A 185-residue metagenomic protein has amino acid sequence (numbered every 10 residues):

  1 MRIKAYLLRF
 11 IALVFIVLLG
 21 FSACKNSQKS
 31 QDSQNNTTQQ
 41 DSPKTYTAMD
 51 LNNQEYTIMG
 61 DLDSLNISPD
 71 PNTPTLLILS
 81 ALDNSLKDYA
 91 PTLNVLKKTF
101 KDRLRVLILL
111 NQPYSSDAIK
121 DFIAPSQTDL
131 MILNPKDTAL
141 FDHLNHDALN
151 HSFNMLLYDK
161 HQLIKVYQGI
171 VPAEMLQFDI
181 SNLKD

Functional and structural regions predicted by a protein language model:
R2-I11: Bacterial N-terminal signal peptides that target proteins for export
G20-A23: C-terminal motif of bacterial Sec signal peptides marking the signal peptidase cleavage site
K25-S27: Bacterial signal peptide processing site
T47-T75, P91: A short beta-strand-turn-helix
M59-G60, L130-K136: Short acidic-hydrophobic, aromatic-tinged amphipathic segments that line or gate anion-handling sites
L77-N84: Aromatic-flanked redox-active Cys/Sec active sites in thiol-based oxidoreductases, especially the WC-centered
K87-S126, A139-D142: Structural microenvironment flanking redox-active thiols in thiol-disulfide oxidoreductases
D137-S181: Thiol/disulfide oxidoreductase modules built on the thioredoxin-like
